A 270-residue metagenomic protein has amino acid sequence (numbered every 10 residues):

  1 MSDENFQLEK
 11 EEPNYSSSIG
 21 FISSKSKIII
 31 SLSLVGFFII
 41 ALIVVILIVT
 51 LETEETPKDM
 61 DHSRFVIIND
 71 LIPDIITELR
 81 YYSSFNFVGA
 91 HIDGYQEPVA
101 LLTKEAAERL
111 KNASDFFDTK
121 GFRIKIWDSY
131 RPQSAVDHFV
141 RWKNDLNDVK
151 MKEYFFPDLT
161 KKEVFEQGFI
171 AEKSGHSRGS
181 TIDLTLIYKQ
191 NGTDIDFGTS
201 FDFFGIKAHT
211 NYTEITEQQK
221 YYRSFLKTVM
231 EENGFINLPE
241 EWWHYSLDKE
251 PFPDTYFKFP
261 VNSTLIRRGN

Functional and structural regions predicted by a protein language model:
M1-D3, E12, I126, T181 (+1 more regions): Intrinsically disordered, low-complexity peptide-like regions
M1-F21: Intrinsically disordered cytoplasmic terminal tails of membrane proteins
N5-K10, L34-G36, Y81, E241: Generic detector of bulky aromatic hydrophobic side chains
S17-F38: N-terminal Sec-pathway targeting helices
F38-V49: Hydrophobic alpha-helical membrane-insertion segments, chiefly the h-region of N-terminal signal peptides
L47-S129, Q133-E240, K249-N270: Extracytoplasmic cell-surface/polysaccharide-interacting catalytic and binding patches
Y245: Conserved metal-phosphate-binding beta-hairpin within the catalytic cores of diverse ATP-dependent phosphoryl-transfer
